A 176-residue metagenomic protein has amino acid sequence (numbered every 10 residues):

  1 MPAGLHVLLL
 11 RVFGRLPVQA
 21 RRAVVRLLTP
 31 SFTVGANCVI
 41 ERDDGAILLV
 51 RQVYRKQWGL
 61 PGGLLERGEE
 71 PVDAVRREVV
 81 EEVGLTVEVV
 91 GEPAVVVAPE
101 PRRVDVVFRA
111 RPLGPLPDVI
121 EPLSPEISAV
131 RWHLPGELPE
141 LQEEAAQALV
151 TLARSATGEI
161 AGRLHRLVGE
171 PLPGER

Functional and structural regions predicted by a protein language model:
M1-N37: Acidic, metal-coordinating catalytic segment for phosphate/diphosphate chemistry, firing primarily on the Nudix
S31-G35, R42, V53, L60 (+1 more regions): Short connector loops at helix/strand junctions that flank enzyme active sites, especially segments positioning acidic
N37, A46, A129: Conserved beta-strand and immediately adjacent loop positions that scaffold enzyme active sites
I40-E41, L49, A110, W132: Conserved hydrophobic "DFG−1" position in protein kinase catalytic cores
R42-E81: Conserved Nudix-box catalytic region and its N-terminal flanking loop in Nudix hydrolases and closely related
L65-E88, V96-L152, E175-R176: Unchanged
V150-R176: Charged phosphate-binding loop/patch that engages nucleotide di/tri-phosphates or the phosphate backbone of nucleic
